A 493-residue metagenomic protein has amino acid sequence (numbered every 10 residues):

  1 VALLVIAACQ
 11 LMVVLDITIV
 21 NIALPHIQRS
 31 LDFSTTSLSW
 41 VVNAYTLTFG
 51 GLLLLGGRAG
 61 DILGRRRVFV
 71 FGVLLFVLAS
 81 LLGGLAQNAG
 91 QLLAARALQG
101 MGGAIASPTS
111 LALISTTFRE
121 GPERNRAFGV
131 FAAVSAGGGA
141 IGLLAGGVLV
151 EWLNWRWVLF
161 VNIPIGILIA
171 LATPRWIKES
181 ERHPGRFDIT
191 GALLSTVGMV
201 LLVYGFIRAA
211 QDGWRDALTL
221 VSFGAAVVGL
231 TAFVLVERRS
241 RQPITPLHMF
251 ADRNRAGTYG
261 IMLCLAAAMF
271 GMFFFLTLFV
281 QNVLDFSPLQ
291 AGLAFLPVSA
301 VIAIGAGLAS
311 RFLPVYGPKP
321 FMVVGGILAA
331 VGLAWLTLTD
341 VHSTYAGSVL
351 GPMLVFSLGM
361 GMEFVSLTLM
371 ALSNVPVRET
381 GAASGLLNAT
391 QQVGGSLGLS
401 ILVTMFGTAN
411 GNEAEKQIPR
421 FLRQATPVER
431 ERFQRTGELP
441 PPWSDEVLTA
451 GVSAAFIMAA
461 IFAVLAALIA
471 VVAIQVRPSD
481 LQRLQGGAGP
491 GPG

Functional and structural regions predicted by a protein language model:
V1-R175, Y316, I327, A334-T337 (+1 more regions): Transmembrane-helix bundle of Major Facilitator Superfamily
L3-F49, N154, T190-G191, Y204 (+2 more regions): Transmembrane core module of solute transporters
I27-Q28, A59-G60, V148-L153, F206 (+4 more regions): Interfacial helix-cap and linker-helix signal at transmembrane-aqueous boundaries of multi-pass secondary transporters
L63-V73, A86-G90, A94, A106-S110 (+3 more regions): C-terminal module of multi-pass small-molecule transporters
E151-F160, R208-T219, S287, T408-I461: A membrane-interface helix-boundary motif in multi-pass transporters
I163-S180, T196-I207, A226-S240, A466-V476: C-terminal membrane-cytosol helix-exit motif in multi-pass small-molecule transporters
R182-R186, Q242-H248, N412-Q417, P478-A488: Short, Lys/Arg-enriched, Gly/Pro-containing loop segments at transmembrane-helix junctions of multi-pass membrane
P440-D445, A473-G493: Intrinsic disorder in cytosolic terminal tails and internal cytosolic loops of multi-pass membrane transporters
